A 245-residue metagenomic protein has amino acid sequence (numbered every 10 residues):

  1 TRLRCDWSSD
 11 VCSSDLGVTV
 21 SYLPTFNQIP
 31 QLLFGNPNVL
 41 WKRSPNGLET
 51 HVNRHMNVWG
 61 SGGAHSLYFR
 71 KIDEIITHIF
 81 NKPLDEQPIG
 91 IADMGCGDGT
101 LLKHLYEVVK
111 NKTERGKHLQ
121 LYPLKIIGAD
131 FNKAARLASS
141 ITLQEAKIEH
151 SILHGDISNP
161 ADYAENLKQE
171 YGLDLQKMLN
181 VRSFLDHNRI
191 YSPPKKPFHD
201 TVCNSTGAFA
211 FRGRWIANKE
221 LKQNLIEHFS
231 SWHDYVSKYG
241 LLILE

Functional and structural regions predicted by a protein language model:
T1-V11: Single conserved hydrophobic/aromatic residue that forms the stacking wall/gate of nucleotide- or nucleobase-binding
D10, L48-V52, Q87, T206-F211: Short acidic (Asp/Glu) and glycine-rich catalytic loops that position anionic groups and cofactors
T19-M178, S183-N188: Conserved adenosyl
I72-E74, L105, K112, R214-W232: Well-ordered, non-membrane alpha-helical segments in soluble/globular domains
K177-M178, I226-H233, S237-L244: C-terminal amphipathic "assembly/sorting" segment characterized by alternating charged and hydrophobic residues
V181-N224: Mobile active-site "lid"/loop adjacent to the S-adenosyl-L-methionine
G207-G213, K238-E245: Conserved beta-strand signature within the Rossmann-like core of class I S-adenosyl-L-methionine
